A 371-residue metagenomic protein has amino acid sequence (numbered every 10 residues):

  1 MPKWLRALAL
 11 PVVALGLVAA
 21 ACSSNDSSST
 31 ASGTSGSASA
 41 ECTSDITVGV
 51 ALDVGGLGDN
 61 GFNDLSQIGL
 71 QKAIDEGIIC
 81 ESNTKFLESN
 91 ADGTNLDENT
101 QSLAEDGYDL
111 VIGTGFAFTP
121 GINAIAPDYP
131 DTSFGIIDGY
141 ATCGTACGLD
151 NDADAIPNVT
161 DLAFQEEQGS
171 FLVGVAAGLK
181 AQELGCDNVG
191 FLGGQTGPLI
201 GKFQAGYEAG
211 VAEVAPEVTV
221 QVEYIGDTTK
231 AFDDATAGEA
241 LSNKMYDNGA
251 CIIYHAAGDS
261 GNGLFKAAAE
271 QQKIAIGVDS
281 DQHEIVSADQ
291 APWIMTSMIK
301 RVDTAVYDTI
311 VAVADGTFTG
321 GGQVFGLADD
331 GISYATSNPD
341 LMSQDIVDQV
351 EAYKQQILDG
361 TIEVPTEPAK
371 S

Functional and structural regions predicted by a protein language model:
M1-A19: Sec-dependent bacterial lipoprotein signal peptides
A19-S32: Bacterial lipoprotein signal-peptidase II cleavage site
A31-S371: A residue-level marker of the well-folded mature domains of exported/periplasmic proteins
